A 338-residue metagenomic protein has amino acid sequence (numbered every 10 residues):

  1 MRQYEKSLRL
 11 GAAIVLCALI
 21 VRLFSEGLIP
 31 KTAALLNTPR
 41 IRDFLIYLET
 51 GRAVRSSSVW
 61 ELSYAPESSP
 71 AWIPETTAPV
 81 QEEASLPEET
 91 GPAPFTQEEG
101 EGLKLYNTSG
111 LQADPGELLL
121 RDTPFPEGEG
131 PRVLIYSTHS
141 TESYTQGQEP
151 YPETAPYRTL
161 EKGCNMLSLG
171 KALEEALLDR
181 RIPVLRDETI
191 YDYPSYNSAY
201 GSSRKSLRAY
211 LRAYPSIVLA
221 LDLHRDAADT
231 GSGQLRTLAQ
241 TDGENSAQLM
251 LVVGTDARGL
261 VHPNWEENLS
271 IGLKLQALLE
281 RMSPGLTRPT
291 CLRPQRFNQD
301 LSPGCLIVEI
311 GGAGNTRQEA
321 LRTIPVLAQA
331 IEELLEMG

Functional and structural regions predicted by a protein language model:
G11-V218, A227-G233, P325, E336-M337: N-terminal catalytic or cofactor-binding beta/alpha core of small enzyme domains
L134-Y136, V184-R186, L219-D222, M250-V253 (+2 more regions): Structural recognition of the beta-strand scaffold that forms the well-ordered cores of secreted hydrolase catalytic
S140-S143, I190-P194, R225-T230, D256-G259 (+2 more regions): Solvent-exposed loop/turn segments at secondary-structure junctions within structured extracellular/periplasmic domains
E153-P156, A228-P263: A short, glycine/acidic-enriched catalytic loop
G170-E174, G201-R208, L269-G272, Q276 (+4 more regions): Extracytoplasmic/secreted envelope proteins and their assembly/folding machinery, especially bacterial periplasmic
L207, S232-A239, T290-R296: Alpha-helical scaffolding within the catalytic cores of extracellular/periplasmic polymer-degrading hydrolases
N264-C291: Active-site-adjacent substrate-binding region of metalloamidase/peptidase-like peptide-processing proteins
T287-G338: Active-site-adjacent mobile loop/cap segments within catalytic or ligand-binding domains
